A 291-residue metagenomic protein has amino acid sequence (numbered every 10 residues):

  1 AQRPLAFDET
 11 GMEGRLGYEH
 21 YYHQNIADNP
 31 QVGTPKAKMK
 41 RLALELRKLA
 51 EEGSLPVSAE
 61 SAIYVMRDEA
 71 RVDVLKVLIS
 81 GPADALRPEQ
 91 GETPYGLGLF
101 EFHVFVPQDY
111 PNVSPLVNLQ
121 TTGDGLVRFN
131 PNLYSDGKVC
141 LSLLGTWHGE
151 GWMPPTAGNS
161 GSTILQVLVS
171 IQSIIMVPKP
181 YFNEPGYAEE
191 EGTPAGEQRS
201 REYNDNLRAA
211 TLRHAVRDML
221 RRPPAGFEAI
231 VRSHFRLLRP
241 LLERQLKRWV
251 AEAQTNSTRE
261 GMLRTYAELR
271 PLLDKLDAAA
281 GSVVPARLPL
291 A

Functional and structural regions predicted by a protein language model:
A1-L97, D109-A291: UBC/E2-like fold recognition across ubiquitin and ubiquitin-like conjugation systems, capturing catalytically active
